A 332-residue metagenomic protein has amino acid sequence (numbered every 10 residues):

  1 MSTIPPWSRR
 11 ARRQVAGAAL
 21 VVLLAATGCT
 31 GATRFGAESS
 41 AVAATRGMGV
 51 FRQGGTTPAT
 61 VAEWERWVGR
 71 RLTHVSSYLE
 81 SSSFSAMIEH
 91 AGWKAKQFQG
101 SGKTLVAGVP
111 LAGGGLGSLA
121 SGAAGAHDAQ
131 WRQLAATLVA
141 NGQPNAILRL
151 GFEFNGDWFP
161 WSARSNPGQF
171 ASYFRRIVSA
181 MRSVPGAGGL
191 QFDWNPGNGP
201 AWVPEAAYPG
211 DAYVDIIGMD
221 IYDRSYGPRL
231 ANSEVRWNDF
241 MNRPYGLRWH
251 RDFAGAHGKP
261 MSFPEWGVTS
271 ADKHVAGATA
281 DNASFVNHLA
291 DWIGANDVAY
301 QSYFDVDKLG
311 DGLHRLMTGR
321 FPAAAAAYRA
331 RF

Functional and structural regions predicted by a protein language model:
S2-R34: Secretory targeting and sorting signals
E38-A129, R236, V268-A271, S302-Y303 (+1 more regions): N-terminal substrate-binding region of glycoside hydrolase catalytic domains
A44-Q53, A146, P260-F332: Substrate-binding cleft of secreted/luminal carbohydrate-active enzymes
V61-R70, E89-A107, Q133-Q143, A207-A212 (+2 more regions): Acidic (Asp/Glu)-rich catalytic clusters
R71-E80, V109, E205-F240, F304-V306: Aromatic- and acid-rich polysaccharide-binding/catalytic face of secreted or lumenal carbohydrate-active enzymes
F84-F192, L316-G319, A325: Substrate-binding cleft of extracellular glycoside hydrolase catalytic domains
I88-G108, A212, Y222-D272: Glycoside hydrolase catalytic-domain groove-lining segments
F174, V178-V203, G258-D272, Y303-V306: Aromatic-lined carbohydrate-recognition surfaces of secreted/lumenal glycan-active proteins
